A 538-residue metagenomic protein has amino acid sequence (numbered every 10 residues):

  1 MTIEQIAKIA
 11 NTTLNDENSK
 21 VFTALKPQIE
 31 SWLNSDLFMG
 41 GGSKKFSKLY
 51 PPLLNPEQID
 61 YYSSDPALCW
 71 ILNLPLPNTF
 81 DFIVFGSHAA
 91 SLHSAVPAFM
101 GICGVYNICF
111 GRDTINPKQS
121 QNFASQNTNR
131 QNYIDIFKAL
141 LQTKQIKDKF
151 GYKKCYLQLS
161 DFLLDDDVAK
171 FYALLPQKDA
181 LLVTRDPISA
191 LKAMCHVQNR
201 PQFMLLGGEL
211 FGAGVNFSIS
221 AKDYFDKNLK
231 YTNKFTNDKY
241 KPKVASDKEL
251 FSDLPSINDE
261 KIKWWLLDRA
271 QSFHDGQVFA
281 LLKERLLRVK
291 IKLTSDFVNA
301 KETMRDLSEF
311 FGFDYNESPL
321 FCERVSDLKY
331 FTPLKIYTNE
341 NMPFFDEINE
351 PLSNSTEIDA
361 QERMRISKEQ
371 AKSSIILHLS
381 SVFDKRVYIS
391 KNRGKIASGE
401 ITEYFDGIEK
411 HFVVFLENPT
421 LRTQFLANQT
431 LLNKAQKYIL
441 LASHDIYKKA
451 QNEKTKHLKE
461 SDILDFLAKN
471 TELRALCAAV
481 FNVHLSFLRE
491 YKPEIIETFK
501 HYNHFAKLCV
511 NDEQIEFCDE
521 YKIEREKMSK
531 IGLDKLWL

Functional and structural regions predicted by a protein language model:
M1-P75, D314-L538: PAPS-dependent sulfotransferases, especially Golgi type II membrane carbohydrate sulfotransferases
F22, F38, F46, F80-F85 (+30 more regions): Phenylalanine-focused residue identity feature
P27, F38-L205, W265-F279: PAPS-dependent sulfotransferase catalytic domain
Y106-C109, Q131, D238, P242 (+1 more regions): Intrinsic low-complexity, intrinsically disordered segments enriched in polar/basic residues
D113-G151, A169-L181, P201, F211 (+4 more regions): C-terminal or late-domain output modules
L164-P319, K329-I358, R363-G394, I401: PAPS-dependent sulfotransferase catalytic domain
